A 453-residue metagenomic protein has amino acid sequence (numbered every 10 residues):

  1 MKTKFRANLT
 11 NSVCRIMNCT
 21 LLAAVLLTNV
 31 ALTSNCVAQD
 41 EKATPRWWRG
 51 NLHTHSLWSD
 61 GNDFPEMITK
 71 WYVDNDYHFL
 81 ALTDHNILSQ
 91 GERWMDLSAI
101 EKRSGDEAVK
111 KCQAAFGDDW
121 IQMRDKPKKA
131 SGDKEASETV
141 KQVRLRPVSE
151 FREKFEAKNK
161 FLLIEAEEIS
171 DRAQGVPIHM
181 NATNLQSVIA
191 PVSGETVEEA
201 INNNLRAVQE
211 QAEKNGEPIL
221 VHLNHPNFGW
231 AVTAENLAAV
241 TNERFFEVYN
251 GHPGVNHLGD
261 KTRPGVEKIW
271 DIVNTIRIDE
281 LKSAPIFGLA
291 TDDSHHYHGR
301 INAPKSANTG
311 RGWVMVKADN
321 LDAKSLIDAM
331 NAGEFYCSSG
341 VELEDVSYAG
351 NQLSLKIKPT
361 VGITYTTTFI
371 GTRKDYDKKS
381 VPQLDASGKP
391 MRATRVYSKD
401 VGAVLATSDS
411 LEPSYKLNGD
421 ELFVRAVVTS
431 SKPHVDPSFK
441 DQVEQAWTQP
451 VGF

Functional and structural regions predicted by a protein language model:
M1-R15: N-terminal secretory signal peptides that target proteins for export/translocation
M17-A31: Bacterial N-terminal signal peptides
A31-A38: Signal peptide processing junction and immediate N-terminal pro/mature segment of secreted/exported proteins
A38-K42, S59, P65-T69, I276-G288 (+1 more regions): C-terminal functional module detector
A43-T233, A239, G251-N256, R263-K268 (+4 more regions): A metal-dependent hydrolase metal-coordination microenvironment
N236-V255, N308-T309, M315-K324: Structural recognition of alpha->loop->beta junctions
